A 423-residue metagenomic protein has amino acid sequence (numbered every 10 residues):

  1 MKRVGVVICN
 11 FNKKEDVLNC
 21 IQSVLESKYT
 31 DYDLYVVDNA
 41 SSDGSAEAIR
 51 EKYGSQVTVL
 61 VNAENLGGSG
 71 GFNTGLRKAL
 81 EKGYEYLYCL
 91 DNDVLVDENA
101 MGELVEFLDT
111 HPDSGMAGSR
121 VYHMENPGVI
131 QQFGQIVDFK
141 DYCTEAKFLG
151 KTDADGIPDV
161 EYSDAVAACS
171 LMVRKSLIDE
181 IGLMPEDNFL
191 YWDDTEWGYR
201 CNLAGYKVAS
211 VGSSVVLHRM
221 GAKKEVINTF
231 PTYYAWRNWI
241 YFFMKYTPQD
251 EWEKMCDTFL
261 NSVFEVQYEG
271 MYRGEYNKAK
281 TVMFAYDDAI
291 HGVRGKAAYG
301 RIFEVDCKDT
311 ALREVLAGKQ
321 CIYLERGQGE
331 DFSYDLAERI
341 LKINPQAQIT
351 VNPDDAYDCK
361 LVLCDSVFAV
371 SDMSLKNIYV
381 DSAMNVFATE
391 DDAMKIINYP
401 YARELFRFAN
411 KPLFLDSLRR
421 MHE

Functional and structural regions predicted by a protein language model:
Q22-D31: Short, acidic, metal-binding catalytic loop of nucleotide-sugar glycosyltransferases
S23, D38-E47, E64: A conserved acidic beta->alpha catalytic loop
V61-K82: Glycine-rich, basic loop-to-helix element that forms the pyrophosphate-binding segment of sugar-nucleotide handling
G70, V94-I181, D187: Acidic/His-rich active-site region of diverse nucleotide-sugar glycosyltransferases
Y84-L95: Short beta-strand-to-loop acidic/aromatic patch adjacent to the donor-nucleotide binding site
E161, K207-I290: Active-site-adjacent helix/loop segment of glycosyltransferases that harbors family-specific signature motifs
D164-L183, D187-V215: A short, conserved alpha-helix in the catalytic core of glycosyltransferases
E251-Q320, Y399-E423: Non-catalytic, C-terminal membrane-associated alpha-helical segments of glycosyltransferases
